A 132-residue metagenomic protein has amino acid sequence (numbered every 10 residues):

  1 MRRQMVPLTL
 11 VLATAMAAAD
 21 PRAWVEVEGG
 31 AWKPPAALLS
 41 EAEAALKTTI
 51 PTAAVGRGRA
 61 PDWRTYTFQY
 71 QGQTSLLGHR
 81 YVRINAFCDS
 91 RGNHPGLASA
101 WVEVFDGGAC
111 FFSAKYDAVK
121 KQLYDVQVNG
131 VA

Functional and structural regions predicted by a protein language model:
M1-P7: Bacterial N-terminal signal peptides that target proteins for export
P7-A15: Bacterial N-terminal signal peptides
A19-A132: Intrinsically disordered, low-complexity acidic regions enriched in Pro/Ser/Thr
